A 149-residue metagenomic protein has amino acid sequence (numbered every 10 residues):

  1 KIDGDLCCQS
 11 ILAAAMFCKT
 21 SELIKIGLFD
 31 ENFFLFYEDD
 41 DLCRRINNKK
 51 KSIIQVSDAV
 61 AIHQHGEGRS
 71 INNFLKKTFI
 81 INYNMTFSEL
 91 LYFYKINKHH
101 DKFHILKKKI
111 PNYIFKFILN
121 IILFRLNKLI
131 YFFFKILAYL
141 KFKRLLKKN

Functional and structural regions predicted by a protein language model:
I2, S10, K77-I81: Short, surface-exposed alpha-helical recognition segments that flank or form part of ligand/macromolecule-binding
D3-G4, Q9-L28, N32-V60: A short, conserved alpha-helix in the catalytic core of glycosyltransferases
I46, Q64-H65, I122-N127: Juxtamembrane/interface motifs at transmembrane-helix termini
K51, N97-K98: Residue-level recognition of short, structured coil/turn motifs that connect secondary structure elements
I62-F87: Nucleotide-sugar-dependent glycosyltransferase catalytic core
F79-S88, K98-N149: Non-catalytic, C-terminal membrane-associated alpha-helical segments of glycosyltransferases
F93-Y94: A bilobed periplasmic-binding-protein/Venus flytrap-type ligand-binding module shared by bacterial periplasmic
